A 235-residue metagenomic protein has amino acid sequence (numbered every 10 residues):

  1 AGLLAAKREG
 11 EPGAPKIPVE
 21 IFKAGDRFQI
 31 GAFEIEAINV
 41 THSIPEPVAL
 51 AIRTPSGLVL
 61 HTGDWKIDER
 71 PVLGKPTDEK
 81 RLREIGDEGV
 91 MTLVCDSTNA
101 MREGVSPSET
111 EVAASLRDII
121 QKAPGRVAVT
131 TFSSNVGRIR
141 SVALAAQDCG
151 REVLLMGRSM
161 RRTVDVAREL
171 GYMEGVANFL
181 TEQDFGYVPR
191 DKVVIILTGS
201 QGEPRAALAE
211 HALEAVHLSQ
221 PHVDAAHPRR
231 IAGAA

Functional and structural regions predicted by a protein language model:
A1-D191, S200-S219, A235: His/Asp/Glu-rich metal-coordinating catalytic cores of metallo-dependent phosphodiesterases/hydrolases acting on
I196-T198: Short beta-strand segments
